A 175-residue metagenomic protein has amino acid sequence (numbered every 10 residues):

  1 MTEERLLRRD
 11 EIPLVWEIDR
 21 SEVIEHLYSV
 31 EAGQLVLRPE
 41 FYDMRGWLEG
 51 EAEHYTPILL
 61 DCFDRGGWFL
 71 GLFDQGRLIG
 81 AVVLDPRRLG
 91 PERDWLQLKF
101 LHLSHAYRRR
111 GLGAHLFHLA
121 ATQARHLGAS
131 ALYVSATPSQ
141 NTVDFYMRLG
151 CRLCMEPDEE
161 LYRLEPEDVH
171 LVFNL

Functional and structural regions predicted by a protein language model:
R9-D10, E17-D94, K99, S104-H105 (+2 more regions): Acetyl-CoA-dependent GNAT
D10-P13, Q140-N141: Short alpha-helical
F100-L103, R109-T122, M147-R148: Conserved acetyl-CoA-binding loop-helix of GNAT-fold acetyltransferases
G113, F117, S139-T142, E159-E165: Short glycine/proline-centered loop/turn elements that form peptide/ligand docking sites
A124-T137: Conserved GNAT acetyl-CoA-binding A-motif
Y133, M147, R152-V169: Conserved catalytic-core motifs of GNAT/GCN5-like acyltransferases
